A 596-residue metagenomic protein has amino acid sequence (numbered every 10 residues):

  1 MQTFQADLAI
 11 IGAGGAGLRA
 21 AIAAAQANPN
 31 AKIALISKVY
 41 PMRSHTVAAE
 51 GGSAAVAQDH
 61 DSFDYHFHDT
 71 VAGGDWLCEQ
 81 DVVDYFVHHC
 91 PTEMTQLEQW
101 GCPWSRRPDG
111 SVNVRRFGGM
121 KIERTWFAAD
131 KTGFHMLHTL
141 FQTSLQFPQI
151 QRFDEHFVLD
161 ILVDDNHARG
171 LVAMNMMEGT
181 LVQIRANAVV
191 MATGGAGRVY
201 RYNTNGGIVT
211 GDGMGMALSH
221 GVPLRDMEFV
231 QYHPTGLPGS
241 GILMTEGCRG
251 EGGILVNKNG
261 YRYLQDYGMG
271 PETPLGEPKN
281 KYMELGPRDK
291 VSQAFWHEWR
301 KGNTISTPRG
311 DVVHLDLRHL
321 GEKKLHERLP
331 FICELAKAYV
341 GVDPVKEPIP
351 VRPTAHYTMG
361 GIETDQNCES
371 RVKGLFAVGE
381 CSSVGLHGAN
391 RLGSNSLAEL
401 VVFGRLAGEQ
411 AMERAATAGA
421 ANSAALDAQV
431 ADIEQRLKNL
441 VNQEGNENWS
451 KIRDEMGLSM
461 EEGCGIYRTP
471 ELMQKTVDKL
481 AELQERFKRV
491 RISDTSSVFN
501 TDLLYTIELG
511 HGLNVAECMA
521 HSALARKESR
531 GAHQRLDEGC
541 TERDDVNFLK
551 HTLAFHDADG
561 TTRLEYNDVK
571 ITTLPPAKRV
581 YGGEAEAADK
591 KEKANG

Functional and structural regions predicted by a protein language model:
F4-A6, G15, A23, A27-L35 (+12 more regions): Glycine- and aromatic-enriched mobile tails/lids
F4-A6, G179-A188, R371-V372: Core beta-strand elements of the Rossmann-like FAD/NAD(P) dinucleotide-binding domain in flavoenzyme oxidoreductases
V39-D69, D75, T245-E246: Conserved N-terminal glycine-rich FAD pyrophosphate-binding loop of Rossmann-like flavoproteins
P41, M216, V222-V342, Q410-A416 (+1 more regions): An anion/pyrophosphate-binding glycine-rich loop and adjacent beta-alpha core in soluble alpha-beta enzymes
D69-Q96: Dinucleotide-binding Rossmann-like beta1-alpha1 core, especially the glycine-rich loop that anchors the ADP
E93, E98-T180, R185, A192 (+3 more regions): Conserved redox-cofactor binding core of oxidoreductases
L137, F141-L145, Q149-D154, D160-D164 (+2 more regions): Accessory "access/gating" subregions that flank catalytic or transport cores
A188-I242, T307, H387, G393-L406 (+1 more regions): Glycine-rich loop(s) and the adjacent beta-strand/alpha-helix scaffold that form part
